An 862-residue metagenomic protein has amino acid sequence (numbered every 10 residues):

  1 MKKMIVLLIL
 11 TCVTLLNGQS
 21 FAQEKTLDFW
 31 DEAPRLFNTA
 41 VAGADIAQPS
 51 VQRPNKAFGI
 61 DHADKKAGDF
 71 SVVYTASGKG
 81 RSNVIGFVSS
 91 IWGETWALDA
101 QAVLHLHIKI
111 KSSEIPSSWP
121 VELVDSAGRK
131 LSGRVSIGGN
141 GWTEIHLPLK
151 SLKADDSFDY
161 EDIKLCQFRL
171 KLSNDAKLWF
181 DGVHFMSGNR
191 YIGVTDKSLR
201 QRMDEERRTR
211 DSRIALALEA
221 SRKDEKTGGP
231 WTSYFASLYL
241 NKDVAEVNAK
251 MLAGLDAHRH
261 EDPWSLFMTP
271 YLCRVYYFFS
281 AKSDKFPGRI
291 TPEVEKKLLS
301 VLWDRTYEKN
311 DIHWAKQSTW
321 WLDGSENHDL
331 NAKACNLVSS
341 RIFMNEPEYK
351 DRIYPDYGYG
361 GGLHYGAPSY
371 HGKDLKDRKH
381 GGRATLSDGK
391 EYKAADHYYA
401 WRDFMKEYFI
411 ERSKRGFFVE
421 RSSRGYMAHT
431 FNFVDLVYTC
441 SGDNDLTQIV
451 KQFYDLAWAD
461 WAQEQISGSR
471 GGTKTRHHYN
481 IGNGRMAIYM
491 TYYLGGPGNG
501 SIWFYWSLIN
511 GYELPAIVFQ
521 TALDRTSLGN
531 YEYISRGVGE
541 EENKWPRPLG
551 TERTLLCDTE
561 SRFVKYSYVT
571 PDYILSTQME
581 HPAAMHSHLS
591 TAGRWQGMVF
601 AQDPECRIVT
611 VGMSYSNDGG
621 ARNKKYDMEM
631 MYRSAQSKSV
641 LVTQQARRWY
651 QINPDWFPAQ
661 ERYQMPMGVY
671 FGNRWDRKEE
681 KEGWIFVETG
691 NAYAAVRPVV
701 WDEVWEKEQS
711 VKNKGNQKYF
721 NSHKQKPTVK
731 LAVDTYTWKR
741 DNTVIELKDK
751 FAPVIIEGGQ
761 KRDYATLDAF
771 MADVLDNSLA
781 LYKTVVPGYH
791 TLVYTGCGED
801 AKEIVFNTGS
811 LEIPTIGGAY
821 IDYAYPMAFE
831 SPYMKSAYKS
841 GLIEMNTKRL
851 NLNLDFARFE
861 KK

Functional and structural regions predicted by a protein language model:
M1-M4: Positively charged n-region of N-terminal signal peptides that target proteins for export
V6-N17: Bacterial N-terminal signal peptides
Q23-K56: Extracellular carbohydrate-recognition regions
K25-D28, K171-K197: Extracellular polysaccharide-targeting segments
G59-I85: Short carbohydrate-recognition loop motifs
A76-S157, S173-W179: Extracellular ligand-binding interfaces
N189-N331, C335-L337, R341-Y392, D396-M405 (+2 more regions): Ser/Thr/Asn(+Pro)-rich, low-complexity disordered segments
D435, N444-Y512: Extended amphipathic alpha-helical segments with heptad-repeat/coiled-coil character used for oligomerization, fusion
